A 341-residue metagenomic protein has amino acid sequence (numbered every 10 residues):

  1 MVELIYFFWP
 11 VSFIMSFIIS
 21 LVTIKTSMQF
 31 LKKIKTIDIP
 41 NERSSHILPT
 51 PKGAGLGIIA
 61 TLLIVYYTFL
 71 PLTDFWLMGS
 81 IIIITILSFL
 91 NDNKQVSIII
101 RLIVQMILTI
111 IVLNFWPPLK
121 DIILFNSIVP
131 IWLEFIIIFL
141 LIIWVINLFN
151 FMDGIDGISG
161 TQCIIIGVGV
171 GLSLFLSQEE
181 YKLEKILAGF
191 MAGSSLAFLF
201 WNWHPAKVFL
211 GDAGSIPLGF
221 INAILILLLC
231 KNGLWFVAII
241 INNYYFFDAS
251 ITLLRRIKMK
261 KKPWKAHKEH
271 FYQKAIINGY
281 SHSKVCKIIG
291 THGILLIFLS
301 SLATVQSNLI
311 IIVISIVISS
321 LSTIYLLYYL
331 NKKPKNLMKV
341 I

Functional and structural regions predicted by a protein language model:
V2-F247: "…together with the soluble PPM/PP2C metallo-phosphatase catalytic core" -> "…together with the soluble PPM/PP2C
K25-P51, I251-S283, K339: Cytosolic, membrane-interface loops and tails of multi-pass inner-membrane proteins
I83-V96, R101-Q105, I310-I341: Alpha-helical transmembrane segments and their immediate juxtamembrane interface regions
S97, D153, Y280-S281, N308: A helix-boundary/kink motif common to multi-pass secondary transporters, especially Major Facilitator Superfamily
N232-L234, S307-I311: Membrane-interfacial entry segments at the cytosolic side of transmembrane helices
F247-P263, I324-K333: Membrane-helix cytosolic exit motif
E269, I277-L299, T304: Alpha-helical transmembrane segments of integral membrane proteins, especially multi-pass inner/plasma-membrane
